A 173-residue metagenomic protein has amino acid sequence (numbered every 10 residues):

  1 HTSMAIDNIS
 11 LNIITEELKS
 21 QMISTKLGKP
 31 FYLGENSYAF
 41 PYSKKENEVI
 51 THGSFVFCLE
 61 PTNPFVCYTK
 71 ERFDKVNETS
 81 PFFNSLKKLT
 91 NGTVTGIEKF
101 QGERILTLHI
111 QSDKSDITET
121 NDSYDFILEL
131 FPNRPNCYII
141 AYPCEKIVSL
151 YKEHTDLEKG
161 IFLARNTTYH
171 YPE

Functional and structural regions predicted by a protein language model:
T2-E173: Charged catalytic and DNA/RNA-contacting regions of genome-maintenance and nucleic-acid-processing enzymes
